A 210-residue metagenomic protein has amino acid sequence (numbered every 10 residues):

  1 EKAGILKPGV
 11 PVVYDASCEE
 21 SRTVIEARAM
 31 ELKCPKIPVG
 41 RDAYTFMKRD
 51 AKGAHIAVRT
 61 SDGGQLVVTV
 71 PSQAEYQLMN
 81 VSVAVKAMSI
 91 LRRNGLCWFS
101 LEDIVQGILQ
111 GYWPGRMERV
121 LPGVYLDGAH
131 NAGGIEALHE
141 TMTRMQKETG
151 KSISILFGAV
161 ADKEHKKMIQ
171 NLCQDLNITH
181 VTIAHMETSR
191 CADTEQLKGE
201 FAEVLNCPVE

Functional and structural regions predicted by a protein language model:
E1, I56, D62-H180: Nucleotide phosphate-binding/pyrophosphate-handling subdomain across enzymes that bind or process nucleotide phosphates
E1-V67, V85-E102: Acidic, Mg2+-coordinating active-site environments of NTP-dependent enzymes
G9, D50, S72-A74, M117 (+3 more regions): Solvent-exposed, flexible loop/coil residues
V12-V13, I155-L156, A184: Short, contiguous strand/loop micro-motifs
Y14-A16, Y76, C97, Q106 (+2 more regions): Alpha-helix initiation/capping motif
C18-K33, I37, G123-Y125, A132 (+1 more regions): C-terminal helical cap/extension that packs against the catalytic core of soluble nucleotide-cofactor enzymes
R41-Y44, G158-V160, H185-R190: Short, acidic/turn-prone active-site loops that include or flank metal/cofactor- and phosphate-binding residues
